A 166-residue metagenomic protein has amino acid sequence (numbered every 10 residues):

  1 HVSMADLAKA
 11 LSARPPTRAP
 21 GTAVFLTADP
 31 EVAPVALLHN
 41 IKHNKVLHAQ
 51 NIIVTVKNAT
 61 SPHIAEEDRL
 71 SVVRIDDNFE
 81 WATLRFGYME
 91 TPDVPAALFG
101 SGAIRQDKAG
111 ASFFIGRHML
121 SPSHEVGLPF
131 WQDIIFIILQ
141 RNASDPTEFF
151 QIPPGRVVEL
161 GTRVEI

Functional and structural regions predicted by a protein language model:
H1-I166: Cytosolic C-terminal regulatory domains/tails of membrane transporters and channels
